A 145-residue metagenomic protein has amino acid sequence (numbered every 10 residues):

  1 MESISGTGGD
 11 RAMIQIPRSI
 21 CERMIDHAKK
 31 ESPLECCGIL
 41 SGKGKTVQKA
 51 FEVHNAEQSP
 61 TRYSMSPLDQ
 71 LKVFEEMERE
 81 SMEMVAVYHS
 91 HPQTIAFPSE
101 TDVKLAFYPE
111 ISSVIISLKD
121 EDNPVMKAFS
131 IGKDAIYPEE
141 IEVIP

Functional and structural regions predicted by a protein language model:
E2-M84, Q93-P145: Conserved beta-strand-loop surface patch within small alpha/beta domains used for substrate/adaptor or ligand engagement
V87: Conserved, mostly hydrophobic/aromatic
S90: Short, well-ordered beta-to-alpha junction loops that form the rim of enzyme active sites and present histidine/acidic
